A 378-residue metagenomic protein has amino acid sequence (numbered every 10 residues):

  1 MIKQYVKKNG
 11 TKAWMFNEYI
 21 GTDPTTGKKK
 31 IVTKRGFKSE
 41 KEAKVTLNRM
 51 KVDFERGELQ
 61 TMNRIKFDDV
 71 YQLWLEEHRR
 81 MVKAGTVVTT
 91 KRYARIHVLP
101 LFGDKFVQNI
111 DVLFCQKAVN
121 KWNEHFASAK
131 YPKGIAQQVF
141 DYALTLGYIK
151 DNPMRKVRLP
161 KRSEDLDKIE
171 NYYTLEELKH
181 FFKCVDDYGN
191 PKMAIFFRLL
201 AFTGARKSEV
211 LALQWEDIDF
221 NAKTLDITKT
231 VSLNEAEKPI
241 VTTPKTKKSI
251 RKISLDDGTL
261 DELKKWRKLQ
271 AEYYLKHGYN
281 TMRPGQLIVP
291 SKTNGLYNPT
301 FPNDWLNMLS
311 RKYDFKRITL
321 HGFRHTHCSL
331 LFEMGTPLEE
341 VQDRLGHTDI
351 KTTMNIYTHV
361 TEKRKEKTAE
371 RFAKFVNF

Functional and structural regions predicted by a protein language model:
K8-M15, I20-L113, K268-P284: N-terminal DNA-binding module of tyrosine recombinases/phage integrases
N63, L75-P153, D167, Y188-P191 (+2 more regions): N-terminal core-binding DNA-recognition domain of tyrosine site-specific recombinases/integrases
R92, E176-K179, D256-F315: Active-site/catalytic core of tyrosine-dependent DNA strand-transfer enzymes
Q108, I149-D151, S163-K183, T228 (+1 more regions): DNA breakage-rejoining catalytic core of tyrosine-based enzymes
A127, T145, R198, F202-E209 (+3 more regions): C-terminal catalytic core of tyrosine-transesterase DNA break-rejoin enzymes
Y172, T230-L233, L345-E370: Catalytic-site neighborhood detector that most strongly recognizes the C-terminal catalytic loop/helix of tyrosine
D217-T224, N298, R317, T336-T358: Short, polar N-cap/turn motifs at the start of nucleic acid-interacting alpha helices
A222, L233-E235, I240-I250, S254-T259 (+4 more regions): C-terminal secondary-structure termini that scaffold catalytic or DNA-interacting sites
